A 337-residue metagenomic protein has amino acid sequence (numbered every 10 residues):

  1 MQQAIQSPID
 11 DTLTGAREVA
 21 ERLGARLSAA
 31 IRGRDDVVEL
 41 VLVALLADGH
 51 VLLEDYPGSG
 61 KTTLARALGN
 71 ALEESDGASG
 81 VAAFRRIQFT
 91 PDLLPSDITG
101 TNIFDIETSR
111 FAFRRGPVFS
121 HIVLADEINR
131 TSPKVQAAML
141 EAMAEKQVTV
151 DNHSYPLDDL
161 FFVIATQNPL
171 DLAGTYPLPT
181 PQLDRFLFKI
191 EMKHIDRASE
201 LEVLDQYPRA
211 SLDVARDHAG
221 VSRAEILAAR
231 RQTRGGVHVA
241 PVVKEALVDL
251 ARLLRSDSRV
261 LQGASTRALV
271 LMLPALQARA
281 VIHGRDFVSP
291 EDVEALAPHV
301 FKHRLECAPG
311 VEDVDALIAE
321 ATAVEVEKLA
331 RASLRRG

Functional and structural regions predicted by a protein language model:
I5-P8, G60, R66, R255-G337: C-terminal engagement/docking regions of AAA+ P-loop ATPases
L13-S59: Pre-Walker A (pre-P-loop) alpha-helix and adjacent loop at the N terminus of AAA/AAA+ ATPase modules, a conserved
L40-V43, F104-L124: Conserved alpha-helical scaffold flanking the Walker A/P-loop in AAA+ ATPase domains
L45-T90: Walker A/P-loop
D55, D126-E127, A138: Walker B catalytic acidic pair
Y56, I98, T166: P-loop (Walker A) phosphate-binding loop of NTP-binding proteins
D76, D105-S109, R130-V135, M143-V221 (+2 more regions): Canonical AAA+ ATPase core
A198, D205-E291: AAA+ P-loop NTPase domains with strong preference for DNA replication initiators and clamp-loader complexes
